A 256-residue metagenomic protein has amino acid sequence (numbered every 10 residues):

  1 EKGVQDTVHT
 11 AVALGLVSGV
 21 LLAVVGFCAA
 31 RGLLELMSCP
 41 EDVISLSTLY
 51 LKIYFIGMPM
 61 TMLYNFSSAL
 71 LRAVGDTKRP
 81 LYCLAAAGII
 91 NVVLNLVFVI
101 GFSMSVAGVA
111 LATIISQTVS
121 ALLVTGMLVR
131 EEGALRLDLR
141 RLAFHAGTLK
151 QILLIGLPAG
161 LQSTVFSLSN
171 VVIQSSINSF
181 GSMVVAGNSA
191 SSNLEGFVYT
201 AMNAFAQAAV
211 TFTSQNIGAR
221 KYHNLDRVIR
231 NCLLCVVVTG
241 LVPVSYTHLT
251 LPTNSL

Functional and structural regions predicted by a protein language model:
E1-V24, T61-P80, Q174, G187-S245: Small-residue-rich hydrophobic transmembrane alpha-helices
K2-H9, R31-I53: Membrane-interface helix-capping segments at transmembrane helix termini in multi-pass transporters
A23-R31, V92, L96, A121-V129 (+1 more regions): Membrane-embedded alpha-helical segments of multi-pass transporters/permeases
L34-E41, V97-V106, T164-N193, F197 (+1 more regions): Helix-terminus/linker motif at the lipid-water interface of multi-pass membrane proteins
E41-Y64, L194, L249: Alpha-helical transmembrane segments of multi-pass membrane proteins
C83-L94, M104-E132: Hydrophobic alpha-helical transmembrane segments
T113, L122-F166: Interhelical loop/hinge segments that connect adjacent transmembrane helices in multipass membrane
T247-T253: Conserved small/polar residues in nucleotide/adenosyl-binding loops
